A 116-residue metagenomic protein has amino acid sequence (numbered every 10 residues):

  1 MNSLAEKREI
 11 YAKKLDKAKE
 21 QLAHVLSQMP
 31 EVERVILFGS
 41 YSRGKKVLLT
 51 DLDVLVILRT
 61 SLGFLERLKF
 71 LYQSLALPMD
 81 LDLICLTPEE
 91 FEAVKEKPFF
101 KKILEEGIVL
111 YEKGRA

Functional and structural regions predicted by a protein language model:
M1-R34, S42-L48, L58-A116: Catalytic core of pol beta-like nucleotidyltransferases
D53-V56: Short beta-strand->loop micro-motif that forms the acidic, two-metal-ion catalytic signature in nucleotide-processing
